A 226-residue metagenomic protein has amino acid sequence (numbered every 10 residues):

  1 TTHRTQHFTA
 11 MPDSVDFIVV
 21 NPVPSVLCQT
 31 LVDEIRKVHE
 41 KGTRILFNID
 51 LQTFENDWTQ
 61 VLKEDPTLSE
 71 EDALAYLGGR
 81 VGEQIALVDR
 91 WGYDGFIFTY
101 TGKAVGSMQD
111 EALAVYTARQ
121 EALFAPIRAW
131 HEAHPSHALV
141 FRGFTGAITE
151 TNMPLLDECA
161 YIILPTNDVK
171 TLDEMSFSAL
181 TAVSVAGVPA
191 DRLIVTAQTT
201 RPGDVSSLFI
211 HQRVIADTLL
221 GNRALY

Functional and structural regions predicted by a protein language model:
T1-Y226: Secreted glycan hydrolases and related glycan-binding modules that recognize and/or cleave
